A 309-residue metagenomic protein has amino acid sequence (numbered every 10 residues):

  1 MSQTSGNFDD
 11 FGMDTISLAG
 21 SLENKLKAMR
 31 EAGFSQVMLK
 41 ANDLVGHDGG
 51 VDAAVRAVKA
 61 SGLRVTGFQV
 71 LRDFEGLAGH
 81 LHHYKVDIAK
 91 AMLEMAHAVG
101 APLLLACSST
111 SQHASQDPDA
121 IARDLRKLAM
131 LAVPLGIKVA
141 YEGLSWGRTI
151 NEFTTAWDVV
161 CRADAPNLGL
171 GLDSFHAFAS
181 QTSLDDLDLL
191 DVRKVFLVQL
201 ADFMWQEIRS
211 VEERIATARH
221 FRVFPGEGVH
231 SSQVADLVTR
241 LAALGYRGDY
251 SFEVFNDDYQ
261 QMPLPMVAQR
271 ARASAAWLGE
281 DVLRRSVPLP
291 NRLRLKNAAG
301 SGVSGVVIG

Functional and structural regions predicted by a protein language model:
M1-F11, A19-E31, G100, F153-L172 (+1 more regions): Histidine-acidic metal/acid-base catalytic patches
S2-Q3, E23, A60, E75 (+6 more regions): Active-site acidic/histidine proton-transfer and metal-coordination neighborhood in alpha/beta enzyme cores
G12-T15, M38-L39, V139-G143, G171-D173: Short catalytic-loop micro-motif centered on adjacent basic/acidic residues
D14, K40, C107, A201 (+1 more regions): Conserved residues at the C-terminal ends of beta-strands
T15-E23, L39-A53, D73-H83, T110-D119 (+5 more regions): Acidic-and-aromatic substrate-binding clefts and catalytic sites of carbohydrate-active enzymes
M38, G67-Q69, L105, A140 (+2 more regions): Conserved beta-strand positions in the central sheet of alpha/beta enzyme cores
G46-V65, I137, V211, A218-F221: Short acidic, glycine/proline-enriched helix-loop-strand junctions
G50-S61, D124-A132, D186, L237-R240: Catalytic-core regions built around general acid/base machinery
